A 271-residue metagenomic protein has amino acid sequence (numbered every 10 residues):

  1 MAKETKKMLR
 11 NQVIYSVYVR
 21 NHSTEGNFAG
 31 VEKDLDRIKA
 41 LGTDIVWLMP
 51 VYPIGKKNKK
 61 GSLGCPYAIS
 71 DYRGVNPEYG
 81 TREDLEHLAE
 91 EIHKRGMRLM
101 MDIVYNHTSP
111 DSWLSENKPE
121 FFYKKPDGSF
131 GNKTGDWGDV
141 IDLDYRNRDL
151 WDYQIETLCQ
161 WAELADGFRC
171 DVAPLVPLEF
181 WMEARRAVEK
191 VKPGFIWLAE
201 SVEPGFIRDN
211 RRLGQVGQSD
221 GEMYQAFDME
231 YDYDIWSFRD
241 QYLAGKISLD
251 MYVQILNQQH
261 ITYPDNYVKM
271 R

Functional and structural regions predicted by a protein language model:
K3-V13, V19-E32, D36-D44, P50-A162 (+5 more regions): Substrate-binding/active-site clefts of carbohydrate-active enzymes
W47, M100, R169-P174: Conserved beta-strand positions in the central sheet of alpha/beta enzyme cores
G80, L175-V176: Aromatic- and histidine-enriched alpha-helix N-cap/loop-to-helix transition segments that scaffold the rims
R98, G167, I196: Hydrophobic "anchor" residues on beta-strands that sit immediately upstream of conserved functional sites
I103-V104, A173, S201-V202: Short strand-turn motif at the edge of the Rossmann-like AdoMet-binding core
P110, R185, V191-R271: Conserved alpha/beta catalytic core and glycan-binding cleft of carbohydrate-active enzymes
A162-R169: Short, surface-exposed connector motifs at secondary-structure boundaries
E179: Phosphate-binding active sites in nucleotide-utilizing proteins
